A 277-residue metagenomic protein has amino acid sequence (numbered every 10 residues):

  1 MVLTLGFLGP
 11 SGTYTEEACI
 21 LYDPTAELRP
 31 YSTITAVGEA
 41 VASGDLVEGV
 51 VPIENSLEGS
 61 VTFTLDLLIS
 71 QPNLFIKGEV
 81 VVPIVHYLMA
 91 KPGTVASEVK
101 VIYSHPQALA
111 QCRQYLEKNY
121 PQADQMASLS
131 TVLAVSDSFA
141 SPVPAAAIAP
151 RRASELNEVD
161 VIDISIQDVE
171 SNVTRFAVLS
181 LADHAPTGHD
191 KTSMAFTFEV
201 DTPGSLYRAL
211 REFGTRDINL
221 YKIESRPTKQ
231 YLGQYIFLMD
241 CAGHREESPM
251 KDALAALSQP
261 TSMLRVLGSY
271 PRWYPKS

Functional and structural regions predicted by a protein language model:
M1-S277: Domain-level signature for soluble enzymes in the chorismate/prephenate branch of the shikimate pathway
